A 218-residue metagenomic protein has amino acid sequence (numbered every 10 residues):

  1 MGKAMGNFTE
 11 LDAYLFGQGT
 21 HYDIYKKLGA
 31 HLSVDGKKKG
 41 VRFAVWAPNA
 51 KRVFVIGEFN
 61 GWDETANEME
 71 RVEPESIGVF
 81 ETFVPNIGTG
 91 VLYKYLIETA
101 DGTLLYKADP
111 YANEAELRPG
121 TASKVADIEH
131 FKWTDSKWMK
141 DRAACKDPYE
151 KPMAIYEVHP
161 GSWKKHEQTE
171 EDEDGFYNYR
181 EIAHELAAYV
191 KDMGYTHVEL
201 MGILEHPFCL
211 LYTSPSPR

Functional and structural regions predicted by a protein language model:
M1-R42, V72-E157, S162-E170, D174-F176 (+2 more regions): The feature marks proteins involved in alpha-glucan
W46-R52: Short proline/glycine-enriched turn/loop motifs at strand-loop junctions of beta-rich domains
F54-I56: Beta-strand signatures of extracellular beta-sandwich domains
E58-D63, A100: Change "in extracellular beta-sheet-rich domains … of secreted and cell-surface proteins" to "in beta-sheet-rich domains
H159, G202-I203: Short, well-ordered beta-to-alpha junction loops that form the rim of enzyme active sites and present histidine/acidic
E185-G202: Catalytic domains of carbohydrate-active enzymes, especially glycoside hydrolases
Y212-R218: Conserved small/polar residues in nucleotide/adenosyl-binding loops
